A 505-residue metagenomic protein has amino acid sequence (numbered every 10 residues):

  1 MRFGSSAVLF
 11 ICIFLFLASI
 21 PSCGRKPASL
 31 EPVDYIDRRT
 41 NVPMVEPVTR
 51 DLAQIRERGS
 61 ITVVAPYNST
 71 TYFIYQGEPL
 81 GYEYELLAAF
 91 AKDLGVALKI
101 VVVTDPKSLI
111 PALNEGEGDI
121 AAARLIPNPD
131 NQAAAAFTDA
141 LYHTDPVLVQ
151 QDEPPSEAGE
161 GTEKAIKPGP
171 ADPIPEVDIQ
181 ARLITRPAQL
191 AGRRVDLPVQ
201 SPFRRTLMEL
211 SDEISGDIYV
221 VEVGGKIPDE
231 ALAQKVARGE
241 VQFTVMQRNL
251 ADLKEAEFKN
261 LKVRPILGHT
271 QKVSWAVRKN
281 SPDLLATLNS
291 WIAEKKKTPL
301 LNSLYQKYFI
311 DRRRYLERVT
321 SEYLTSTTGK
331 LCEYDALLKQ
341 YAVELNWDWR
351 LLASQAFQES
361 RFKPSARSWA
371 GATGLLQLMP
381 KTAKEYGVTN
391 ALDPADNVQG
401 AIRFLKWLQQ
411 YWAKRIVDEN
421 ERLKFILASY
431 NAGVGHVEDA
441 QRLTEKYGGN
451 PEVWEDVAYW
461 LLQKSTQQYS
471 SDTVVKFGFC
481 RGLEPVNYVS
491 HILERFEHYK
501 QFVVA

Functional and structural regions predicted by a protein language model:
G24-A53, Y84-D93, Q150-P202, R248-D252 (+4 more regions): Extended ligand-binding regions for polar small-molecule ligands
P27-L125, P129-A133, V220-I227, Q234 (+2 more regions): Extracytoplasmic small-molecule ligand-binding "clamshell" domains of the periplasmic binding protein/Venus flytrap
T62-T71, Q76-K92, I126, H143-P228 (+3 more regions): Bilobed "Venus flytrap"/periplasmic-binding protein-like clamshell domains and structurally analogous long
K107-N114, A122-A134, T206-E213, Q234-H269 (+2 more regions): A ligand-binding cleft/hinge motif common to bilobed small-molecule-binding domains
A135-H143, Y219-V221, K259-H269, L376: Short beta-strand->loop
R312-F362, A395, W412-I416, V504-A505: Export/targeting segments at the very N-terminus of extracytoplasmic proteins
S365-T389, A395-W407, I492: Substrate-binding/active-site groove segments that recognize and process beta-1,4-linked N-acetyl-hexosamine
E421-H498: Catalytic and substrate-binding regions of cell-wall glycan-acting enzymes that process beta-1,4-linked
